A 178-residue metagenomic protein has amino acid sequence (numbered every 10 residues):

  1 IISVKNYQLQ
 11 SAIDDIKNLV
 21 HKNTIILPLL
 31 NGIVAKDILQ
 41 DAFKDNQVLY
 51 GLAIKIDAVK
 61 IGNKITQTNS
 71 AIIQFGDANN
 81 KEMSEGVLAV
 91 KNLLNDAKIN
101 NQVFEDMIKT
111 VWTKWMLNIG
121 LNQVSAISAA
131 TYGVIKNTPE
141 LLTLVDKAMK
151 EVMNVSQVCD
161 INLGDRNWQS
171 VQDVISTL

Functional and structural regions predicted by a protein language model:
I1-K64: Rossmann-like NAD(P)(H) cofactor-binding subdomain of soluble oxidoreductases
L19, A42-Q47, G62-R166: Internal alpha-helical scaffold of NAD(P)-dependent oxidoreductase catalytic cores
K22-N23, A97, L178: Structured helix-beta-strand junction loops
A35, G86, S170-V171: Hydrophobic alpha-helical segments typical of transmembrane helices and their membrane-interface/capping positions
D57, T110-V111, Q172-D173: Short secondary-structure capping/turn micro-motifs that flank functional sites
R166-L178: Basic, nucleic-acid-binding surfaces and adjacent catalytic neighborhoods in DNA/RNA-processing proteins
